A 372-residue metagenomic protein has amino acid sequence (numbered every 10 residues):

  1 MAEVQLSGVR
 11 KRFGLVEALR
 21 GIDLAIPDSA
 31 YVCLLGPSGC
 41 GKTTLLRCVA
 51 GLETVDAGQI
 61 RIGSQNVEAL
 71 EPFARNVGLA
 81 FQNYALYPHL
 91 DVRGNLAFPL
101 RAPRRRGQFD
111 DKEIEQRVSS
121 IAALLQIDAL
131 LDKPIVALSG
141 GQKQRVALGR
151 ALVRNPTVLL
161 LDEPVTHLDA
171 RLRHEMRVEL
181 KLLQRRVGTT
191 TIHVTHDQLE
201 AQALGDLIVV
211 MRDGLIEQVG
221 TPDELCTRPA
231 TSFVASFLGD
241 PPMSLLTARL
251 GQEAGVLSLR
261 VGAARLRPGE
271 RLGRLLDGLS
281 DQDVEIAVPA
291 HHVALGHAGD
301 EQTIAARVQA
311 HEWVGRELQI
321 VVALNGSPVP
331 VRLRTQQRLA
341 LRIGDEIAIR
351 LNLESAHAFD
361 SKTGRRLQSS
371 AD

Functional and structural regions predicted by a protein language model:
L35-P37: The feature captures the beta-strand-to-loop junction immediately N-terminal to the Walker
T43-L46, V146: ABC ATPase nucleotide-binding domain helices that frame the ATP-binding cleft
A50: Helix-to-loop junction immediately C-terminal to a conserved catalytic motif
D56-Q59, D213: Conserved coupling/switch loops of ABC nucleotide-binding domains, chiefly the family-specific signature
G58-N66: Conserved ABC transporter NBD signature motif
N76, L86-F233: ABC ATPase nucleotide-binding domains
P241, E253-D372: Non-catalytic connector elements of ABC transporters
